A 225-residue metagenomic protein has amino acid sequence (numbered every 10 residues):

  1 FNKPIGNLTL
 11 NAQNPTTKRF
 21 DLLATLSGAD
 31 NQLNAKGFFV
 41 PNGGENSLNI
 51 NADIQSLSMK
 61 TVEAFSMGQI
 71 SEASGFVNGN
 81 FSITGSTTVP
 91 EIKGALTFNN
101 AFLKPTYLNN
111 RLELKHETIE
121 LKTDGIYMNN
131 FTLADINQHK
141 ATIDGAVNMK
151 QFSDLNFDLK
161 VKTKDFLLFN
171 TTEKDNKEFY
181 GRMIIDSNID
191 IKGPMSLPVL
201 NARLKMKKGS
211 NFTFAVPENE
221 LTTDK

Functional and structural regions predicted by a protein language model:
F1-Y127, D144-K225: Membrane-proximal interfacial segments on either side of biological membranes
A134-D135: Generic detector of solvent-exposed, compositionally biased contiguous segments
